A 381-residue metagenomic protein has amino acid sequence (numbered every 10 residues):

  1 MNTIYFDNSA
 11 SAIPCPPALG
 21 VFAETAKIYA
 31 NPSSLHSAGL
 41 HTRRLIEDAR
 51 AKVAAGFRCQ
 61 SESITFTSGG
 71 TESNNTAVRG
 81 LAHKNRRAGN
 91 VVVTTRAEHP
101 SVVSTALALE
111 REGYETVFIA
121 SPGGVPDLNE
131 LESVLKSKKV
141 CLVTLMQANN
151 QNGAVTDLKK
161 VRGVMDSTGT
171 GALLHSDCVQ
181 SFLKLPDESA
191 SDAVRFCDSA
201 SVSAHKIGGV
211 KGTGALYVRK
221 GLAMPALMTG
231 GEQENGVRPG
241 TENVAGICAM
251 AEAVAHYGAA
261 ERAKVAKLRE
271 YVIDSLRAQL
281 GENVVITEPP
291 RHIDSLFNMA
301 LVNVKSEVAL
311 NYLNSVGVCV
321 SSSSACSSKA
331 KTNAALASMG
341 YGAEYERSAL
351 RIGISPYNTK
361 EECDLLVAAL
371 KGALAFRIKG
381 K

Functional and structural regions predicted by a protein language model:
M1-K381: Pyridoxal 5′-phosphate
